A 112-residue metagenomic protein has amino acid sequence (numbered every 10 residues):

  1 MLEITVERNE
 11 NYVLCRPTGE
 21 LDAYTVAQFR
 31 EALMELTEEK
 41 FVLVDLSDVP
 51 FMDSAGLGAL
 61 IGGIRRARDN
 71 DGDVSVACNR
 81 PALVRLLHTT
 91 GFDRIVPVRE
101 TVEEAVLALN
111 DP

Functional and structural regions predicted by a protein language model:
M1-E3, N11, D71, I95-V96: A generic structural signal for alpha->beta connector loops
L2-E31: STAS-typified acidic loop motif
T5-E7, A77, R99: General small-molecule cofactor/ligand-binding pocket signal
N9-N11, S47, E103: Conserved catalytic submotifs in the C-terminal HATPase_c
N11, D73-V74, C78, N110-P112: Long, contiguous secondary-structure blocks with strong helical propensity
R16, G62, R66, E104-L107: Residues within well-formed alpha-helices
A23-V96: Amphipathic alpha-helical interaction surfaces in cytosolic regulatory modules
E100-P112: A charged, well-structured terminal subsegment
